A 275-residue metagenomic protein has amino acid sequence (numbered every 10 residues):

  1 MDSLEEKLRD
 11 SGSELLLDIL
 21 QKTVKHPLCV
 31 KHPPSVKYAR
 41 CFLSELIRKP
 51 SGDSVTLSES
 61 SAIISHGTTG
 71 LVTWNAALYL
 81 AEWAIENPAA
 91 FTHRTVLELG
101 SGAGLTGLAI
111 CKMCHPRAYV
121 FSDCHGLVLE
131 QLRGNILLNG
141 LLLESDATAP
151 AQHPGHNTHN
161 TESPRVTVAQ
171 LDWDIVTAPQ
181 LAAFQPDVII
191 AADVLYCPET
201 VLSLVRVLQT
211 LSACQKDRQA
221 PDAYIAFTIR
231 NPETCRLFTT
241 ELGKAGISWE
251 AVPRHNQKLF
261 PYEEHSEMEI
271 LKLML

Functional and structural regions predicted by a protein language model:
M1-L275: S-adenosylmethionine-dependent methyltransferases
